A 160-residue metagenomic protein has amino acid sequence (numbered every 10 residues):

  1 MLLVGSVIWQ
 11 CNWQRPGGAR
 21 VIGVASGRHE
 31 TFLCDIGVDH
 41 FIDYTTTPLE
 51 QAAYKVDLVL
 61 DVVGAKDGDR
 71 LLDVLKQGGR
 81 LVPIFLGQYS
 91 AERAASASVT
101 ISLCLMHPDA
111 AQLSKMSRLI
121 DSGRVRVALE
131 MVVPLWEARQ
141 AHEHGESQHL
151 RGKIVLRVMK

Functional and structural regions predicted by a protein language model:
M1-K160: Terminal helix/beta-alpha structural elements that buttress the NAD(P)+-binding lobe
